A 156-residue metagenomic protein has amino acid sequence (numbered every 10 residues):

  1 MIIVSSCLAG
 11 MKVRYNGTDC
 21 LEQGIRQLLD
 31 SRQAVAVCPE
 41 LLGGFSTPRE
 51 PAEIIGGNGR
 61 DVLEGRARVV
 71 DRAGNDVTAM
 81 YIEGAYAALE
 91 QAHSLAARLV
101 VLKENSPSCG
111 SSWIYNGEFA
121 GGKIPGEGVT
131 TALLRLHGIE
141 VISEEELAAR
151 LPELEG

Functional and structural regions predicted by a protein language model:
M1-I3: Extreme N-terminal starter segment of soluble prokaryotic enzymes
S5-T18: Active-site loop/lid in soluble adenylation, ligation, and acyl-transfer enzymes
C7, K103-S106, E146: Short, well-ordered beta-to-alpha junction loops that form the rim of enzyme active sites and present histidine/acidic
K12, S46, S108-S111: Short catalytic/ligand-binding loop motif for oxyanion handling, primarily in non-cytosolic enzymes, centered on
K12-Y15, Q23, L42, R60-A87 (+2 more regions): Divalent-metal-activated hydrolytic enzyme cores
C20-V70: Short, surface-exposed acidic-centric catalytic microdomains
H93-A96: Glycine-rich phosphate-binding loop signature in dinucleotide/nucleotide-binding domains
L99-I114, E118: Internal, conserved structured core segments that host functional sites
